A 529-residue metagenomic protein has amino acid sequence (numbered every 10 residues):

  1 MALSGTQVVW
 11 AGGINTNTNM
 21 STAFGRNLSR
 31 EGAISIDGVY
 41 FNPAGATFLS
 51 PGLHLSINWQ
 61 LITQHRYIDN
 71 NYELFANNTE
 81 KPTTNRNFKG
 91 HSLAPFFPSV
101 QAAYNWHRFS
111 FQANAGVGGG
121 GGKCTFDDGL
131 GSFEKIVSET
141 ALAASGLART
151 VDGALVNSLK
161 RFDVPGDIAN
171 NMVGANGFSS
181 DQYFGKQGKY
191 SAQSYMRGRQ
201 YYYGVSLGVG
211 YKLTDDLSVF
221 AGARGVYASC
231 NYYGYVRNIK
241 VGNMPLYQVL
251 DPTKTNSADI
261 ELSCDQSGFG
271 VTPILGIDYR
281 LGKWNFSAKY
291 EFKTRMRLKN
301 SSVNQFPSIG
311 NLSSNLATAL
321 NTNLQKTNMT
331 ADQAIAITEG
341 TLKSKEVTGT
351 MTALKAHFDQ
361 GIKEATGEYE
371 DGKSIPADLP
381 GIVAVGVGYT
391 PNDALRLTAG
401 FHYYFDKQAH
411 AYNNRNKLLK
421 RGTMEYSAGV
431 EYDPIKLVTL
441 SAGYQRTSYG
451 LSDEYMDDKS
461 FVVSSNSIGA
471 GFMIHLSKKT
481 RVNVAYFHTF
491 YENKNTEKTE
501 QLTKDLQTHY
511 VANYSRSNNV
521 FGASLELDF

Functional and structural regions predicted by a protein language model:
G5-L147, F461: N-terminal, post-signal peptide beta-strand-biased segments of exported outer-membrane/organellar beta-barrel and other
D37, L93-P98, Y201-V205, S267-P273 (+4 more regions): Residues that define the transmembrane beta-barrel architecture of outer-membrane proteins
T47, Y104-W106, L207, Y211 (+8 more regions): Residue-level signature of outer-membrane beta-barrel architecture
L53, R108-F111, D216-V219, K283-F286 (+4 more regions): Repeated loop/turn-to-beta-strand initiation elements of outer-membrane beta-barrel proteins
L55-T63, A113-V117, A221-G225, A288-F292 (+4 more regions): Transmembrane beta-barrel strands of outer-membrane/channel proteins
E73-T83, G129-A192, S229-C264, L298-D371 (+3 more regions): Solvent-exposed loop segments that connect transmembrane elements
G276-R280, N285-L298, I337, T341 (+2 more regions): Detector for outer-membrane/organellar transmembrane beta-barrel domains, recognizing the amphipathic beta-strand
F472-I474, Y486, S515-F529: Outer-membrane beta-barrel "beta-signal"
